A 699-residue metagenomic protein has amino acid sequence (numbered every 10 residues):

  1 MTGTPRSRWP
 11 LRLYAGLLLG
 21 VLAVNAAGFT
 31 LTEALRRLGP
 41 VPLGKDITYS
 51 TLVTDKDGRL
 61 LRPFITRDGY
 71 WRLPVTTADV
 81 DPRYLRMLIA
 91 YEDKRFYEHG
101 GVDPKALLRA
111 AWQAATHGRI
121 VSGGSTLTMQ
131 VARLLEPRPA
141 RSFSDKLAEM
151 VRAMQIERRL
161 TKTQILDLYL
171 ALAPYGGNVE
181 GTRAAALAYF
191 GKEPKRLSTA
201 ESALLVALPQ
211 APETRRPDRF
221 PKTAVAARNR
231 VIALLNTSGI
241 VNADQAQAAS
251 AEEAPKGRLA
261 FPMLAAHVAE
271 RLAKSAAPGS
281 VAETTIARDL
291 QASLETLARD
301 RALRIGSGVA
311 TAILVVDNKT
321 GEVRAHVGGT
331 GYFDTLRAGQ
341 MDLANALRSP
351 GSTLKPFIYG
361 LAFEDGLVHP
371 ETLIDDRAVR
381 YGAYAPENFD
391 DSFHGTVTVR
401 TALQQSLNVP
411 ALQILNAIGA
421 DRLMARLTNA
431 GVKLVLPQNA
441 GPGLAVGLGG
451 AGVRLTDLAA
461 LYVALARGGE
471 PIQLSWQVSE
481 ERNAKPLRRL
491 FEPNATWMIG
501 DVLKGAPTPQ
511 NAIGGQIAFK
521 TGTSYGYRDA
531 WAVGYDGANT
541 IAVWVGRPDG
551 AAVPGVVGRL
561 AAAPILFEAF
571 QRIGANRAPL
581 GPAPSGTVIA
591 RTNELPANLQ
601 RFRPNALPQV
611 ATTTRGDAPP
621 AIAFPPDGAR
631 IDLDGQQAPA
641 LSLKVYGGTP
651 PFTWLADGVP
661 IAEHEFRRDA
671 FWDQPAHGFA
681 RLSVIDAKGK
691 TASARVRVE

Functional and structural regions predicted by a protein language model:
M1-K56, A115: N-terminal type II signal-anchor transmembrane helix that functions as the membrane-insertion/stop-transfer segment
M1-P5, V21-A23, V41, T54 (+4 more regions): Soluble, non-transmembrane domains of envelope/secretory-pathway proteins that act on or interact with carbohydrate
N25-A26, R119-A292, T296, E387 (+4 more regions): Non-catalytic, structured segments within soluble enzyme domains
R86-I89, D93, L235, L294 (+8 more regions): Active-site SXXK
Y97-L107, E180-R183, A243-Q245, R337-Q340 (+3 more regions): Short, well-structured active-site flanking segments
T116-R141, K195, R258-A273, V368-L423 (+1 more regions): Conserved catalytic neighborhood of penicillin-recognizing serine enzymes
A153, P209-A227, P278-L290, D300 (+7 more regions): Active-site loop and adjoining helix of the penicillin-binding protein/serine DD-peptidase-beta-lactamase fold
T284-I305, V315-D317, H326, D334-L343 (+3 more regions): A penicillin-recognizing enzyme superfamily signal
